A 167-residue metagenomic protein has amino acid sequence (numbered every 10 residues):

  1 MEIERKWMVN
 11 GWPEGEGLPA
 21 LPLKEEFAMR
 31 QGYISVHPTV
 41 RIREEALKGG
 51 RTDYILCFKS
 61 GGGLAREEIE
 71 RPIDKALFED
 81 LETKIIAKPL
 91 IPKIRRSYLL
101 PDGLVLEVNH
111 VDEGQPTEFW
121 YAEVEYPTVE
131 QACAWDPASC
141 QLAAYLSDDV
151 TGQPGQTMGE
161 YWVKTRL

Functional and structural regions predicted by a protein language model:
M1-L167: Phosphate-end processing signature that detects enzymes handling 5′-triphosphorylated RNA and polyphosphate
